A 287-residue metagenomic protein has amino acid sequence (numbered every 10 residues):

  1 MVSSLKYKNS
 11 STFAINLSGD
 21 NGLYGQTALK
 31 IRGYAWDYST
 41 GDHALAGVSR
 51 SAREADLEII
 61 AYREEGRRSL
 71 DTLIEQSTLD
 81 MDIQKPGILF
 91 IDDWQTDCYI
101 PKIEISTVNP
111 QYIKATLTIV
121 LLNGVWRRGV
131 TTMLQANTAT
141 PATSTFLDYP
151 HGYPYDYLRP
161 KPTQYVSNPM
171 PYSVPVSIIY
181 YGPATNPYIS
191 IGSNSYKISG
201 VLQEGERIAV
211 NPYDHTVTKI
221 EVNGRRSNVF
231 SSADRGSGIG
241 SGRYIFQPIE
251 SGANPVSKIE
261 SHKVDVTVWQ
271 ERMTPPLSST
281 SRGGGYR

Functional and structural regions predicted by a protein language model:
M1-A52, W94-I105: Solvent-exposed edge beta-strands and adjacent loop segments that serve as assembly or binding interfaces
V2, E54, P86, P175 (+1 more regions): Exposed beta-strand and adjacent loop surfaces of beta-rich binding modules that mediate intermolecular recognition
S4, I60-E104: Short, acidic/charged, Gly/Pro-enriched secondary-structure junctions
Y24, K85-R128, Y286: Short beta-strand and beta-hairpin "edge-sheet" elements
I31, W36, T40-R68, Y112-V125 (+1 more regions): Oligomerization/assembly interface segments of phage tail-like spikes and tubes
S49-R53, M81-I83, N109-I113, N168-Y172 (+1 more regions): Solvent-exposed loop and beta-edge segments used for protein-protein assembly and interaction
R127-Q135: Short, charged, solvent-exposed linker or helix-capping segments at domain edges/interfaces that act as flexible hinges
L134-R287: Intrinsically disordered, low-complexity segments enriched in serine, threonine, and glycine
